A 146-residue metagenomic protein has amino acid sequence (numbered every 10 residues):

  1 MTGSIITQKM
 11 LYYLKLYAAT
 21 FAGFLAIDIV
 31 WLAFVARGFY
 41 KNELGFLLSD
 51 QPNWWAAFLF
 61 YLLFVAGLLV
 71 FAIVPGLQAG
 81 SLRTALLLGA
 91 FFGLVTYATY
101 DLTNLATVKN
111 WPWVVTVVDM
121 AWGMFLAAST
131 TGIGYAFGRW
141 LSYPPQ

Functional and structural regions predicted by a protein language model:
M1-K9: Short, Lys/Arg-enriched N-terminal segments with co-localized hydrophobic residues within the first ~10-30 amino acids
Q8-Q146: Juxtamembrane/disordered regions of integral membrane proteins
